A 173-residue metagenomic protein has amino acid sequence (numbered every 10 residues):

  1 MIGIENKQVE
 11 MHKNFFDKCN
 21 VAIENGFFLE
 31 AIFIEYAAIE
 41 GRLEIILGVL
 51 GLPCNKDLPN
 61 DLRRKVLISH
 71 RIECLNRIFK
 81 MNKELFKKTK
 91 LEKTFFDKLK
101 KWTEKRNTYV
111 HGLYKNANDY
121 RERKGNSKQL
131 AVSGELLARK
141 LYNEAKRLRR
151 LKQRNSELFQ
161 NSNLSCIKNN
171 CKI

Functional and structural regions predicted by a protein language model:
M1-L29, P53: Charged alpha-helical initiation segments
K7-E10, V66, H70-E73, G125 (+2 more regions): Alpha-helix boundary/N-cap detector
M11-F15, G41, K105: Amphipathic, well-ordered alpha-helical segments in soluble domains
F15-K18, I34, N126: Short, hydrophobic/aromatic alpha-helical segments in well-folded domains
N20, N25-L47: Short, hydrophobic, well-ordered secondary-structure elements
R42-P53, R106, L113: Amphipathic alpha-helical interaction segments
G48-D97, N116, L141-L148: Flexible secondary-structure boundary motifs
F86-I173: Charge-enriched, short contiguous segments at helix-coil
